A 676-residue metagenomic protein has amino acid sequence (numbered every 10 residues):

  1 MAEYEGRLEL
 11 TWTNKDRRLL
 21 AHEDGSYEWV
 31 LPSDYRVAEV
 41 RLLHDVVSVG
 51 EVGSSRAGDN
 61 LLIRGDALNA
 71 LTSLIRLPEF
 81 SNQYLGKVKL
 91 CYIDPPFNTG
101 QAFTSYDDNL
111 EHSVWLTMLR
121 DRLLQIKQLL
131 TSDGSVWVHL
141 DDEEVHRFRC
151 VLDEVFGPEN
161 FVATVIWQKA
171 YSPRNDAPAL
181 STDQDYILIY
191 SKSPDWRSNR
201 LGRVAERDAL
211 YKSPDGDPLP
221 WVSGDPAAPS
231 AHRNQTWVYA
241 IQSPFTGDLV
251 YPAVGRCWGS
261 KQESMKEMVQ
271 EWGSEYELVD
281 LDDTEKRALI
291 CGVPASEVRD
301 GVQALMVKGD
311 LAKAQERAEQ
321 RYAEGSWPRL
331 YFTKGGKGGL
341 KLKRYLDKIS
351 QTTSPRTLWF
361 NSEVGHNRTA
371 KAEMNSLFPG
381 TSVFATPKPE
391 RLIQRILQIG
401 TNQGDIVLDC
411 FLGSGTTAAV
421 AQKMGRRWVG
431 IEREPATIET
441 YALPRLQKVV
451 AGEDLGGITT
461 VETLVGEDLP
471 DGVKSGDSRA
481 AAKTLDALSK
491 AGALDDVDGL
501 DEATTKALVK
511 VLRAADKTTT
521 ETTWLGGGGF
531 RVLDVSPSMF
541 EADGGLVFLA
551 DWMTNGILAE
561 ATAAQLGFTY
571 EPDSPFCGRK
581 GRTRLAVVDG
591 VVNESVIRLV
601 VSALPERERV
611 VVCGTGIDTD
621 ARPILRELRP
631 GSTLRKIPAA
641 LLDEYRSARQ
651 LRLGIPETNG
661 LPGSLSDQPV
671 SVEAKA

Functional and structural regions predicted by a protein language model:
M1-D59, L74-L85, K89, L123-K127 (+6 more regions): Accessory, often C-terminal, charged low-complexity segments
I63, A385-L392: N-terminal pre-P-loop "Q-motif" helix
G86-A102, L152, V407-A421: Conserved proline-anchored active-site loop of SAM-dependent methyltransferases that bridges a beta-strand
V88-K89, P96-M118, R122, T131-D133 (+1 more regions): Mobile active-site "lid"/loop adjacent to the S-adenosyl-L-methionine
F97-T104, N367-A372, A542: Short acidic/His/Gly/Ser-rich catalytic and metal-binding motifs that mark active-site loops of diverse hydrolases
Y106-T117, V136-E143, R174-S181, G380-F384 (+3 more regions): Alpha-helix capping and helix-loop boundary segments enriched in small/acidic/polar residues
L130-S135, Q403: Short glycine-dipeptide loop
H366-P387: Class I SAM-dependent transferase core
